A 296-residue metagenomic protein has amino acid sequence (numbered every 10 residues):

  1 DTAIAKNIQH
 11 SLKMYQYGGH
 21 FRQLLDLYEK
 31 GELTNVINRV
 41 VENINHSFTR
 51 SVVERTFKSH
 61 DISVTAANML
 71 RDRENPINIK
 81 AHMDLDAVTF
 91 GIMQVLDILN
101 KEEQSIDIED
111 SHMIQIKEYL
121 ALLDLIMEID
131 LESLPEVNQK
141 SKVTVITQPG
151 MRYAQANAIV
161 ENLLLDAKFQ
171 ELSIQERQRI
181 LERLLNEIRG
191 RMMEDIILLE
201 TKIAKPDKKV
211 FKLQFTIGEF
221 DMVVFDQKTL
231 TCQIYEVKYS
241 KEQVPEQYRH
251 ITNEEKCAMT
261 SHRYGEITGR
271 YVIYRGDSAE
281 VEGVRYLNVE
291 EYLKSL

Functional and structural regions predicted by a protein language model:
D1-T2: Acidic, glycine- and histidine-enriched catalytic cores of nucleic acid- and nucleotide-handling enzymes, centered on
M14-F220: Accessory nucleic acid-recognition modules appended to NTPase machines
D124-L125, T231-I234, E266-V272: Hydrophobic beta-strand segments of well-ordered beta-sheets in folded domains
L131, V237-S240, Y274-G276: Structural motif
I197, T201, F220-P245: Conserved catalytic cores of phosphodiester-cleaving nucleases, focusing on short active-site segments
I203, F215-G218, D226-L230, H262-I267: A structural signal for short secondary-structure junctions
S240-A258: Mg2+/Mn2+-dependent nuclease catalytic core
T268-L296: Domain-level recognition of nuclease-like catalytic cores that cleave nucleotide substrates
